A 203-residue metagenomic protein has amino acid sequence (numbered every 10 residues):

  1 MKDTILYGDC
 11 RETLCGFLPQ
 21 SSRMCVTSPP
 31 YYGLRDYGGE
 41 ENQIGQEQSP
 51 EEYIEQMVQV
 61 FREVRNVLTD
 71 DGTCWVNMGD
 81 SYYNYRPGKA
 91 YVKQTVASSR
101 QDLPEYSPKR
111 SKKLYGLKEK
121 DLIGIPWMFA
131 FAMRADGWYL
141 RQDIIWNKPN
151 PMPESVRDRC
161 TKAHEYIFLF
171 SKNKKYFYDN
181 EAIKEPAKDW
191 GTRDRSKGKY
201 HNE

Functional and structural regions predicted by a protein language model:
M1-E203: Core catalytic lobe of class I
